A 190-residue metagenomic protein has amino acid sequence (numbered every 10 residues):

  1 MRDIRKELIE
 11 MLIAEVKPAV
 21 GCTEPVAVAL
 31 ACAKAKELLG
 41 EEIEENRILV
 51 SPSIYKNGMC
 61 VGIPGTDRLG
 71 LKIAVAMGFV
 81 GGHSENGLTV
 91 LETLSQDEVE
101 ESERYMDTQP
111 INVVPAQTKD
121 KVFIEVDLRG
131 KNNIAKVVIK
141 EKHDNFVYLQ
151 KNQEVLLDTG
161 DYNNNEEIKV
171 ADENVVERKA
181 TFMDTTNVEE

Functional and structural regions predicted by a protein language model:
M1-I9, G40-I54: Acidic-glycine-rich active-site phosphate/pyrophosphate-binding loop
D3-E7, T23-L30, T66-G70, A74 (+2 more regions): Conserved active-site and cofactor/substrate-binding residues in soluble primary-metabolism enzymes
E7-V20: Generic N-terminal amphipathic, Lys/Arg-enriched alpha-helix
P18, L88-E92, R178, F182-T185: Flexible, glycine/proline-enriched loop segments at strand-loop-helix junctions that form or flank small-ligand binding
P25-E41: Alpha-helical support elements that line or immediately flank enzyme active sites and cofactor-binding pockets
E45-G87, V99-I111: A structural-propensity feature for long, helix-poor, extended segments
T89-E103, P115-I124: Short, glycine/charge-rich beta-strand/loop segments that flank catalytic centers and engage negatively charged groups
D107-E190: Signature of multi-pass transmembrane helix bundles
